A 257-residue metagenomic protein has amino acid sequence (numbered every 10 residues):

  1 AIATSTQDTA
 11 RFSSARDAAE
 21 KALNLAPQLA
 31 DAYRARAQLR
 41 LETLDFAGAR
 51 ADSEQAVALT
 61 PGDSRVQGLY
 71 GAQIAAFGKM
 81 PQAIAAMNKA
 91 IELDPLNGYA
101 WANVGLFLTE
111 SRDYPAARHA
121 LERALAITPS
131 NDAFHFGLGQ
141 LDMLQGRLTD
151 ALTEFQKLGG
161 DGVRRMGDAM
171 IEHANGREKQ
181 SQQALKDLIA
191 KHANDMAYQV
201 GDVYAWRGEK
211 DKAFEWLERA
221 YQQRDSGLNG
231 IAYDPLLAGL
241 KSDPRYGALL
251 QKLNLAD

Functional and structural regions predicted by a protein language model:
A3-A19, Q28-R34, L41, A47-D257: Alpha-helical protein-protein interaction modules
